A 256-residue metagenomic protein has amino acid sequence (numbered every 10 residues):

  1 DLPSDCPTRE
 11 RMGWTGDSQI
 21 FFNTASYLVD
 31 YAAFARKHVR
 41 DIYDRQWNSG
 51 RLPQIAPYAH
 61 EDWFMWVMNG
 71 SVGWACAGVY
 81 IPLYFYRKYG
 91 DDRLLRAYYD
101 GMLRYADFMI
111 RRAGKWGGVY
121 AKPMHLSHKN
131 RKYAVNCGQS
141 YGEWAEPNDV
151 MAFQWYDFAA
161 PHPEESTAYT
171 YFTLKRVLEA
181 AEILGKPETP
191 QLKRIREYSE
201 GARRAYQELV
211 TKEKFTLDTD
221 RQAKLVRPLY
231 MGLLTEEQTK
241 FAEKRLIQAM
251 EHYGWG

Functional and structural regions predicted by a protein language model:
D1-L2, E164: Mature extracytoplasmic enzyme cores
E10: Phosphate-binding glycine-rich loops and their immediate beta-loop-alpha structural context
G13-G256: Active-site core of glycosidic bond-cleaving carbohydrate-active enzymes
